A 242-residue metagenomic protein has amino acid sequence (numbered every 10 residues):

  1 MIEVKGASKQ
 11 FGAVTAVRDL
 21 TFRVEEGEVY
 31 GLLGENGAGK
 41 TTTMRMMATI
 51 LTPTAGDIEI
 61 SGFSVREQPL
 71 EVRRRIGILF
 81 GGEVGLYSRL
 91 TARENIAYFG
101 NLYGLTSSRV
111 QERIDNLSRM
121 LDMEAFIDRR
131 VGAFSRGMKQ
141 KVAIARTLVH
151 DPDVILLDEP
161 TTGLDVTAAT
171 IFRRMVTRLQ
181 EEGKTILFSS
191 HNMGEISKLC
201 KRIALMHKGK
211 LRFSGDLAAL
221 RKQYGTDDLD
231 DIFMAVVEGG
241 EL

Functional and structural regions predicted by a protein language model:
A97, N101, S108-F126: Conserved ABC ATPase "signature" region
D151: Conserved catalytic motifs of ABC-family nucleotide-binding domains
I155-E159: Catalytic Walker B motif of ABC-type/P-loop ATPase nucleotide-binding domains
A169-E182: Helical segment within the ABC ATPase nucleotide-binding domain
S214-G215: ABC ATPase "signature
